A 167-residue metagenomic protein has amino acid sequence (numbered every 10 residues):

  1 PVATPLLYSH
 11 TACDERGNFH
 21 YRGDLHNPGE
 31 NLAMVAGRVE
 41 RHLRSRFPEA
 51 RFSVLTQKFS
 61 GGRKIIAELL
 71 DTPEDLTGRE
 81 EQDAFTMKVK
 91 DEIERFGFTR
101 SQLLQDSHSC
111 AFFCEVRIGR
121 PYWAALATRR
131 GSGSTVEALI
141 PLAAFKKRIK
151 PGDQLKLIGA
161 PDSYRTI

Functional and structural regions predicted by a protein language model:
P1-R148: Intrinsic low-complexity, intrinsically disordered or marginally ordered coil/linker segments
L157-A160: Conserved "cap/hinge" positions at secondary-structure junctions
D162-I167: Short beta-strand-centered aromatic/proline hotspots
